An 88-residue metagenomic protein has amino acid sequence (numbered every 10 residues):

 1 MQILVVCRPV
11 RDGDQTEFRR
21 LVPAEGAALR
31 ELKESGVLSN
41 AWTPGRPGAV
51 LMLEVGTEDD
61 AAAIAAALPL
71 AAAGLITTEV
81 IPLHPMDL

Functional and structural regions predicted by a protein language model:
M1-L88: Conserved, structured core segments of small domains
